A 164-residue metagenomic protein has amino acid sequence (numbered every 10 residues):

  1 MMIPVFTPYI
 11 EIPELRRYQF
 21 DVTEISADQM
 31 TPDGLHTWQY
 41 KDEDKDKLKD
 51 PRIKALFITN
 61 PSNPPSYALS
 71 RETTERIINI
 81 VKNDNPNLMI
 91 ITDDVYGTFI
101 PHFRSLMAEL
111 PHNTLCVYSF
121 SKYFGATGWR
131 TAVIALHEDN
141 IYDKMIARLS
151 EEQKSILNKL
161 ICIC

Functional and structural regions predicted by a protein language model:
M1-P13, S26, D42: Conserved PLP-anchoring active-site segment centered on the Schiff-base-forming lysine
F6-P8, M30, P61-P64, Y96-T98 (+2 more regions): Short, solvent-exposed loop/turn segments at secondary-structure junctions
Y18-F20, D84-M89, H112: A short helix->loop->beta-strand "cap" motif at the edges of active sites that frequently abuts
Q19-M30: Short beta-strand->loop structural element characteristic of the AMP-binding/adenylate-forming
D28-H102: Active-site phosphate-binding strand-loop segment of PLP-dependent enzymes
N113-C164: Conserved core segment of the aminotransferase class I/II
